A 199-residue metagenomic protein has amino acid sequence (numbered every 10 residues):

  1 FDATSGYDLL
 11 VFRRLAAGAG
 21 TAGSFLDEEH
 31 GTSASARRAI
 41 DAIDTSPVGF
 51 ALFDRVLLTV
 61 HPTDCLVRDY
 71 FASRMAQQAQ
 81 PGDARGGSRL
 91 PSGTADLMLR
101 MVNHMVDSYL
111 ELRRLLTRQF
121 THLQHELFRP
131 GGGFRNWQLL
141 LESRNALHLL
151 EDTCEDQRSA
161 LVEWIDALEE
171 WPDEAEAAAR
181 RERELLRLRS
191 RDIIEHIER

Functional and structural regions predicted by a protein language model:
D2-Q138, D152, V162: Extended alpha-helical interaction modules
R55, H122-R199: Membrane-associated alpha-helical segments
